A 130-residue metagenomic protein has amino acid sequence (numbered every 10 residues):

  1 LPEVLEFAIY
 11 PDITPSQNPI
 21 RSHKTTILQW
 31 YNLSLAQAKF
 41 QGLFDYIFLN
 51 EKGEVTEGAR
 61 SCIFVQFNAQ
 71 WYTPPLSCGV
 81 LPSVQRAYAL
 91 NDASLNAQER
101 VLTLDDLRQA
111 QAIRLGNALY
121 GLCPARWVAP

Functional and structural regions predicted by a protein language model:
L1-P130: Helix-start/capping segments and mature chain N-termini
